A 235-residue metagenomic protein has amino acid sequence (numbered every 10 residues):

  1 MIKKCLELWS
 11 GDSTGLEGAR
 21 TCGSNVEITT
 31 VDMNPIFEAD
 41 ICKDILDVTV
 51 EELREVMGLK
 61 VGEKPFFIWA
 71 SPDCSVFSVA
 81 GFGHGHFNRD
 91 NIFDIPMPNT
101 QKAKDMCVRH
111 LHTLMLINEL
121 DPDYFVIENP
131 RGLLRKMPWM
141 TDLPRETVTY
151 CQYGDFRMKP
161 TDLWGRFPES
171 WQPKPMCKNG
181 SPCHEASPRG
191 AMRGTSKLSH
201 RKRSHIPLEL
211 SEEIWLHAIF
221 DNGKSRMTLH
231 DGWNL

Functional and structural regions predicted by a protein language model:
M1-L235: Conserved active-site and SAM-binding loop architecture of S-adenosyl-L-methionine-dependent nucleic-acid
